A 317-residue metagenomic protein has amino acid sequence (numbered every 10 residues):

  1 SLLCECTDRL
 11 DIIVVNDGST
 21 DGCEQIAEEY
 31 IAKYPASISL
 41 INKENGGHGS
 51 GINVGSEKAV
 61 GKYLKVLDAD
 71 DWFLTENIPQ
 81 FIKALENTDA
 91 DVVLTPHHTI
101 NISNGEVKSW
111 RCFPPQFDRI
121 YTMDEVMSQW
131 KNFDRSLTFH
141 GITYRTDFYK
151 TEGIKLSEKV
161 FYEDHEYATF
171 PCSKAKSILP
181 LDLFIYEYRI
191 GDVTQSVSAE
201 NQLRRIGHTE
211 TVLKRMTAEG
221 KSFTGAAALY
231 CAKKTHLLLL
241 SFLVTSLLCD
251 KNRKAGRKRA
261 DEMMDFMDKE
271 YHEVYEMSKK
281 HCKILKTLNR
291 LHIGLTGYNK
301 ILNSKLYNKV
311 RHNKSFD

Functional and structural regions predicted by a protein language model:
S1, N16-Q25, G46-G47, D68: A conserved acidic beta->alpha catalytic loop
S1-R9: Short, acidic, metal-binding catalytic loop of nucleotide-sugar glycosyltransferases
E24-V60: Conserved donor nucleotide-binding strand/loop of the catalytic core
H48-I52, A69-L179, Y188-L203: Donor-binding/catalytic cores of nucleotide-activated saccharide and glycerol-phosphate transferases/polymerases
L64: Short aromatic/hydrophobic "clamp" motif used to bind/position activated sugar donors
A90, L248-D317: Membrane-interface aromatic/basic loop that binds lipid-linked glycans or pyrophosphate carriers, typified by
L183-D192, V197-A226, L238-S241, T245-S246 (+1 more regions): Catalytic core of nucleotide-sugar-dependent glycosyltransferases
